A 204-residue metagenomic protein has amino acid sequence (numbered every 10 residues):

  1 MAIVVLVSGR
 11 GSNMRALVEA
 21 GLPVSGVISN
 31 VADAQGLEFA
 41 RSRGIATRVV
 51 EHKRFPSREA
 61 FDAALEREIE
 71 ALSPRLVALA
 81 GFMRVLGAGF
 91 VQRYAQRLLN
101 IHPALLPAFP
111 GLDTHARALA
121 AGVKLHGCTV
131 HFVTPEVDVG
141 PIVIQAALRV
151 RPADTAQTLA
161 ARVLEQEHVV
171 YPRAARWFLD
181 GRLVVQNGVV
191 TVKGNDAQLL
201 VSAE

Functional and structural regions predicted by a protein language model:
M1, V184-E204: SAM-dependent methyltransferases
M1-F39: N-terminal Rossmann-like dinucleotide-binding module
A20, N30, L76, A80-K193: Donor/substrate-binding cores of folate-linked one-carbon enzymes
P23-G26, A46-R48, R97: Conserved beta-strand segments of alpha/beta enzyme cores
R43-G44, Y94: Short, structured coil segments at secondary-structure junctions
R48-K53, I101: Short beta->alpha connector loops at strand-helix junctions that form conserved, small/polar/Pro-enriched
V49, S57-P74, L79, M83: Glycine/small-residue-rich loop that forms an oxyanion/phosphate-binding "nest" at active or ligand-binding sites
